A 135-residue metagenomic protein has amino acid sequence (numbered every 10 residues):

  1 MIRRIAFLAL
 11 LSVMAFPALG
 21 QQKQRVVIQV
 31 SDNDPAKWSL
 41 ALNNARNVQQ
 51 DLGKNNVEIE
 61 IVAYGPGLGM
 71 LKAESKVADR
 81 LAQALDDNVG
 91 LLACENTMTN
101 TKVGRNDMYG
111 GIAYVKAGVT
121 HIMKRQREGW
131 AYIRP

Functional and structural regions predicted by a protein language model:
R3-L11: N-terminal export leaders
A15-P17: N-terminal signal peptide c-region/cleavage motif recognized by signal peptidases
L19-P135: Secreted/extracellular ectodomain signature
